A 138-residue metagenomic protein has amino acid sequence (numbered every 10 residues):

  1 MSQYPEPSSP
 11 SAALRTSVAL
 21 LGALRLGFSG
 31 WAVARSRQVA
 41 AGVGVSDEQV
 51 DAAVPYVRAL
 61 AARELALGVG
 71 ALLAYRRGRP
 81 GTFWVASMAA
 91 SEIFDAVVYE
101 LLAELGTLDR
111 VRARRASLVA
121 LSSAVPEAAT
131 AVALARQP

Functional and structural regions predicted by a protein language model:
M1-P138: Short amphipathic, positively biased membrane-proximal segments that drive organelle/inner-membrane targeting
